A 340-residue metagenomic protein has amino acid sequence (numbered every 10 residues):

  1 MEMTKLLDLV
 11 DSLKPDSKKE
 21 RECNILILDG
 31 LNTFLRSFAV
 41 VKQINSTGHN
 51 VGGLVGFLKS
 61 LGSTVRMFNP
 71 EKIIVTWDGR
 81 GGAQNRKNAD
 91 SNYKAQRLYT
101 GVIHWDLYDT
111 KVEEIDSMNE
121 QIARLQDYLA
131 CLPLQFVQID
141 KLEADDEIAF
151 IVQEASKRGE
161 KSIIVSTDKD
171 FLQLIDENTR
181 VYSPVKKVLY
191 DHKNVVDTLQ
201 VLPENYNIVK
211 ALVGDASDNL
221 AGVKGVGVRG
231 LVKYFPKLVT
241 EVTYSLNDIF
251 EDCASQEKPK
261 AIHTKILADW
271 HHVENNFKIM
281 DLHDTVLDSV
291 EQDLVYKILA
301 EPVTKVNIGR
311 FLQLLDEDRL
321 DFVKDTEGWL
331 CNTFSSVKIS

Functional and structural regions predicted by a protein language model:
E2-L9, K19-V165, F171-L189, D281-L282 (+1 more regions): Noncatalytic, basic helical substrate-engagement surface that gates or grips nucleic-acid strands
T4-V10, K18-E22, S63, M67-W77 (+5 more regions): Non-catalytic nucleic-acid-binding/docking modules located in mid-to-C-terminal regions of nucleic-acid enzymes
